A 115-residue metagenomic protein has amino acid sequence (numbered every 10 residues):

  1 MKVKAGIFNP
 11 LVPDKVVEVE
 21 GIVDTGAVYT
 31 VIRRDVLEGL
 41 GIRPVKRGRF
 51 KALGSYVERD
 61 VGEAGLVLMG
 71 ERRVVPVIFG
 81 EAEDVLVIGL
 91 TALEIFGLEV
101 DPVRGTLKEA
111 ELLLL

Functional and structural regions predicted by a protein language model:
M1-L115: Pepsin/retropepsin-fold aspartyl endopeptidases
